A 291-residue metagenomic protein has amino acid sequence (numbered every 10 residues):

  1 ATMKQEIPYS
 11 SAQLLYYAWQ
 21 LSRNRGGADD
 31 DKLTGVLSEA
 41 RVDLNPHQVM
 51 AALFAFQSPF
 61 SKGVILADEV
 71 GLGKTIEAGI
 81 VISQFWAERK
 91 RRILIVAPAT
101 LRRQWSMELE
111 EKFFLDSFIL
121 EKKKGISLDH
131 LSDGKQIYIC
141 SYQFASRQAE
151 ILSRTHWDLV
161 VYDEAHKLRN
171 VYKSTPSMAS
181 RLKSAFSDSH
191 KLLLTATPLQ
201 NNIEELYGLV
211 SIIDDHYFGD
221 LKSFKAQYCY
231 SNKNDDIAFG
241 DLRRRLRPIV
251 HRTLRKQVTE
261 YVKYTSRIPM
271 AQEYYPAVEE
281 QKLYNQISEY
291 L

Functional and structural regions predicted by a protein language model:
A1-Q20, L206, E279-L291: Charged, low-complexity intrinsically disordered regions
K4-L53, K74-E77, V81, W86-M178 (+2 more regions): SF2 helicase/translocase NTPase motor core, specifically the RecA-like lobe 1 inter-motif segment between Walker
F54-S61: Phosphate-binding P-loop
S61-V81: Walker A/P-loop
E69-V70, E164-L168, A196-P198: Conserved Walker B
P98, T195, A277: Conserved phosphate-coupling serine/threonine residues in phosphotransfer and NTP-handling enzymes
Y138-W157, K173-D188, I212, H216-L291: Inter-lobe coupling linker of SF2 helicases/translocases
S189-Q200: Conserved helicase ATPase motor motifs in RecA-like P-loop NTPase domains
